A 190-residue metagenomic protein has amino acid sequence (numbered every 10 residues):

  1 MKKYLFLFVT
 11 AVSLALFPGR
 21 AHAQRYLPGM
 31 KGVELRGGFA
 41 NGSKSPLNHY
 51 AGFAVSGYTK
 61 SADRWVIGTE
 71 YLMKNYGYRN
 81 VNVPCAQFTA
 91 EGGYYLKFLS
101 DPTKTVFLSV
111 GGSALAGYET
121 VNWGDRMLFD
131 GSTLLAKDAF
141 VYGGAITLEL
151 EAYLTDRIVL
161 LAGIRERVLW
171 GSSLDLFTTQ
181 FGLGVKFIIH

Functional and structural regions predicted by a protein language model:
M1-G29: Cleavable N-terminal export/targeting peptides
A21-K74, K186-H190: Short glycine/proline- and aromatic-enriched beta-strand/turn motifs that initiate or cap beta-hairpins
G29-K31, S45-A51, N82-A90, V106 (+2 more regions): Residues that define the transmembrane beta-barrel architecture of outer-membrane proteins
G38-N41, Y76-V83, D130-A136, V168-S172: Extracellular loop and loop/strand-boundary signature of outer-membrane beta-barrel proteins
A51-V55, A90-Y94, I146-L148, A152 (+1 more regions): Membrane-embedded beta-strands of outer-membrane beta-barrel proteins, especially the hydrophobic/small aromatic
S56-F129, I158, F187-H190: Gram-negative (and chloroplast) outer-membrane scaffold detector with strong preference for beta-barrel transmembrane
L72-K74, E149-H190: Predominantly the C-terminal beta-signal and adjacent terminal strand-loop region of outer-membrane beta-barrel
W123-G163, F187: Extended low-complexity acidic/polar segments
